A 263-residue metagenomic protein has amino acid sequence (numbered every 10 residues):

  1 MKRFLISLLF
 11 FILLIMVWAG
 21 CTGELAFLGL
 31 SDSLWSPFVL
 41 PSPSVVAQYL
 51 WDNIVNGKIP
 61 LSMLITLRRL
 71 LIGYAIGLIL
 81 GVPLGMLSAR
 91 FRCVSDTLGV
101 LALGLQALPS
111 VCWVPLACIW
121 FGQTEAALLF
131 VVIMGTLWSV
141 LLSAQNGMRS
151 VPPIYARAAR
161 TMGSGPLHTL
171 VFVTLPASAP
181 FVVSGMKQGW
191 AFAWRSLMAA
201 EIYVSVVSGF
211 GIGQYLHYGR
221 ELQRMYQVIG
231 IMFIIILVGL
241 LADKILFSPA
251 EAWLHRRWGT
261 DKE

Functional and structural regions predicted by a protein language model:
A26-A75: Periplasmic/extracellular loop-to-transmembrane helix junction in inner-membrane transport proteins
T66, L222-A250: A membrane-interface signal for the N-terminal entry of alpha-helical transmembrane segments
I72-A102: Transmembrane-helix boundary motif in ABC transporter permease subunits
L103-S139, N146-G147: Generic hydrophobic transmembrane alpha-helix motif, especially the helices
I119, M148, S196-I229, I234-I235 (+1 more regions): Glycine-rich helix-loop "coupling/hinge" segments at transmembrane-helix boundaries in multipass transporters
F130, M134, P166-A200, G230: Transmembrane alpha-helices
S143-V182: Short cytoplasmic-facing helical segments at TM-TM junctions of multi-pass membrane proteins
S248-E263: Short cytosolic juxtamembrane segments of multi-pass membrane proteins
